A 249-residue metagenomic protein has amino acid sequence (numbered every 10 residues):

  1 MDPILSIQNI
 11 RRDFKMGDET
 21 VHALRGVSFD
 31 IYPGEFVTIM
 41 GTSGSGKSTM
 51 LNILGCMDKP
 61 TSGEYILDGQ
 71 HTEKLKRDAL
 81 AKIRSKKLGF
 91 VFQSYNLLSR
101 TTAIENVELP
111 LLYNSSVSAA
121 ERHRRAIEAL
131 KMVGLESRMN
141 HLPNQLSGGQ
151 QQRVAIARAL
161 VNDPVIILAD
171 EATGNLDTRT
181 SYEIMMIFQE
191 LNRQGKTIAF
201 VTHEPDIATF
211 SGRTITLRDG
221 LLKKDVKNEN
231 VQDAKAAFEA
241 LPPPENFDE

Functional and structural regions predicted by a protein language model:
M1-P3, F247-D248: Short, Lys/Arg-enriched, disordered terminal segments
D2-L217: ABC family nucleotide-binding domain
L221-N246: Conserved beta-strand-loop-alpha-helix hinge in the C-terminal portion of ABC ATPase nucleotide-binding domains
